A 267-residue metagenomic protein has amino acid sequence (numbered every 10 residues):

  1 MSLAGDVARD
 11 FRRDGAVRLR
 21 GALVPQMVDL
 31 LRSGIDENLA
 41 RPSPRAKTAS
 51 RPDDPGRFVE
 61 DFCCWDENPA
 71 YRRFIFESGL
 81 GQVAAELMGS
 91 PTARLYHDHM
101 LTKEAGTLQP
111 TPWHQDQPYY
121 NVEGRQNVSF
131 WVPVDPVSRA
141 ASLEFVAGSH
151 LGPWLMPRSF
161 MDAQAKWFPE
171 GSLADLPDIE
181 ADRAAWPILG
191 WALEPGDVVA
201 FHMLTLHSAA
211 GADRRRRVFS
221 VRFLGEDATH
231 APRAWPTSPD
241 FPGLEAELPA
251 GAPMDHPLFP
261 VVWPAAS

Functional and structural regions predicted by a protein language model:
M1-R13, R20-W113, Y119-N121, P236: Non-heme Fe(II)-dependent double-stranded beta-helix
G34, R45-D53, R158, V198-A200 (+1 more regions): Non-heme Fe(II)/2-oxoglutarate
S90-P91, Q117, P133-L143, G148-H150: Active-site region of the double-stranded beta-helix
P91-A93, H97-D98, Q109-T111, Q126-V132 (+2 more regions): Generic beta-strand structural signal
E104, S138, G152, H207 (+1 more regions): Feature marks short, surface-exposed loop/turn motifs that line or immediately flank catalytic pockets and channel
Q115-N127, W186, L193, R214-R215: A short beta-loop-beta micro-motif enriched in histidine and acidic residues
N121-S138, A192, A200, R222-G225: Short, conserved beta-strand element in jelly-roll/cupin
R139-T205: Double-stranded beta-helix
